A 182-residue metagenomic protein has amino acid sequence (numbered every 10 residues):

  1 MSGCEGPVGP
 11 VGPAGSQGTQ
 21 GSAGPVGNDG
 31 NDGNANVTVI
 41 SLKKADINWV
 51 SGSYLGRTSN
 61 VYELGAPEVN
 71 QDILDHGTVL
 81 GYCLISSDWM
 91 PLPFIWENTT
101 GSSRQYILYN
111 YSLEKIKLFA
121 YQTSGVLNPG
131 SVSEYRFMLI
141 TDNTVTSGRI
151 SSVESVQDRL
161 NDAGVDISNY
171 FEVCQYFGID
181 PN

Functional and structural regions predicted by a protein language model:
M1-D46: Collagen/collagen-like triple-helix sequence repeat recognition
N36-N182: Extracellular or exported targeting regions of proteins
